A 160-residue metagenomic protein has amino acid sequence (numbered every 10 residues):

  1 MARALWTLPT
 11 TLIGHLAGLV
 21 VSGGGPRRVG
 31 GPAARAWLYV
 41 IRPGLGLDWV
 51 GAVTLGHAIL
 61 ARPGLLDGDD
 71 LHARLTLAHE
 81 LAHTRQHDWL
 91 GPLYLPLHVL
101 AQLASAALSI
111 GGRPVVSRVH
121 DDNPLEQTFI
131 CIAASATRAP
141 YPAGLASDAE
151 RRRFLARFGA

Functional and structural regions predicted by a protein language model:
M1-P26, W37-P43, L47-D48, T54 (+1 more regions): Metalloprotease/metallohydrolase-associated module, dominated by Zn2+-dependent proteases
T11, T76, T84: Ser/Thr-centric signal marking residues that sit in or immediately flank functional binding/regulatory motifs
P32-A34: Extended acidic/polar regulatory tracts at the flanks of large eukaryotic scaffold/adaptor proteins
G46-A52, I59-L77, H120: Short pre-active-site segment immediately N-terminal to the catalytic Zn-binding motif
L81-V99: Catalytic Zn2+-binding segment of zinc metalloproteases
